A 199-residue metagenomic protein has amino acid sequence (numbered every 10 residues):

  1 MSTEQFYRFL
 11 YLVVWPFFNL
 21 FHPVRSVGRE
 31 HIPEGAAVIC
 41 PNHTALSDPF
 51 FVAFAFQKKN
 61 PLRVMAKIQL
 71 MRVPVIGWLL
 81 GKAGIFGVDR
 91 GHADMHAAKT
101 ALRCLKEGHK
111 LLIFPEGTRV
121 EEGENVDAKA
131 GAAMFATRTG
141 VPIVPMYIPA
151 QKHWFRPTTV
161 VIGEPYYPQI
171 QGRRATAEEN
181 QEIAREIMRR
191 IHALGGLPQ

Functional and structural regions predicted by a protein language model:
M1-Q5, H96-Q199: Non-catalytic C-terminal accessory region of glycerolipid acyltransferases and related lyso-lipid remodeling enzymes
T3, R25, N42, M65-A66 (+3 more regions): A generic secondary-structure micro-motif detector that highlights 1-2 residue hydrophobic/ambivalent hotspots embedded
Y7-L10, V14: Membrane-interacting alpha-helical segments
L12, N19, H31-H92: Catalytic core of membrane glycerolipid acyltransferases/transacylases, capturing the structured, soluble-facing
N19-S26: Short gly/ser/thr-rich secondary-structure transition/capping motifs
S26, V73, M95-A98: Structural motif corresponding to alpha-helix initiation and N-cap regions
G28-H31, R103: Short amphipathic alpha-helix with an adjacent loop that forms part of the alpha/beta core around
